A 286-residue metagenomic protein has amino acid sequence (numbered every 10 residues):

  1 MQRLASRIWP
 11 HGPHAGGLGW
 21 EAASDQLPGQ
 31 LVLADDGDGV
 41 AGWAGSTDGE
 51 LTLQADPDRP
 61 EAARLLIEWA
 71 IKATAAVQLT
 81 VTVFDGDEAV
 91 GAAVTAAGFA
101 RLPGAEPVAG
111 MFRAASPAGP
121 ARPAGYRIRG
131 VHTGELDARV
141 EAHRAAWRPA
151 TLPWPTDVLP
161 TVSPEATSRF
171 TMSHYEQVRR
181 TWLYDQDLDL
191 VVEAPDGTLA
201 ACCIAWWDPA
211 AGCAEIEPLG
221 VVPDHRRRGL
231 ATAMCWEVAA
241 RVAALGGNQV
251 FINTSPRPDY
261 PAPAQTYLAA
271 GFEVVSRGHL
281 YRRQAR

Functional and structural regions predicted by a protein language model:
A5-A75, V83, P195, A200-E217: Conserved donor-binding loop and adjoining core beta-sheet/short helix segment in diverse acyl/aminoacyl transferases
H11-H14, L18, P117-A214: Flexible, substrate/cofactor-facing loop regions flanked by secondary structure within enzyme catalytic domains
A23-P28, R180-D185, R257: Short loop/turn motifs at secondary-structure junctions and domain boundaries
V40, T47-H132, H279-R283: Acyl-donor-binding surface of acyltransferase catalytic domains
Q54-D58, F84, V222, R226 (+1 more regions): Residue-level recognition of the GNAT/N-acetyltransferase active site
R59-K72, P218-V221, R227-A244, A264-A269: Conserved acetyl-CoA-binding loop-helix of GNAT-fold acetyltransferases
T74-D85, V242-S255: Conserved GNAT acetyl-CoA-binding A-motif
C235, P258-P263, L280-A285: Short glycine/proline-centered loop/turn elements that form peptide/ligand docking sites
